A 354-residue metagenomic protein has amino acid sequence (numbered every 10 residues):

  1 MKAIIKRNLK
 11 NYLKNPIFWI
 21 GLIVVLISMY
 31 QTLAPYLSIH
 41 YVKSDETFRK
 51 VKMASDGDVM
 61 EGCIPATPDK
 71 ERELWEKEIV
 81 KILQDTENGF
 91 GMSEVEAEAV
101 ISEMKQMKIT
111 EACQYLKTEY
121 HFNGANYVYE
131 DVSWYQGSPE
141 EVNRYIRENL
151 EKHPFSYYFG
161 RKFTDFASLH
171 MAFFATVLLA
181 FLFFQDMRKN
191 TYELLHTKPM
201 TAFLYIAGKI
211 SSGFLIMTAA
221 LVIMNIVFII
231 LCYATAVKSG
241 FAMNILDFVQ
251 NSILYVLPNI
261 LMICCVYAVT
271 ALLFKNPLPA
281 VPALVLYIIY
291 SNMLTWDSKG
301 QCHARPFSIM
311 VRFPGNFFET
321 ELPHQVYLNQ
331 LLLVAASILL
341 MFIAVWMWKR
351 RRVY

Functional and structural regions predicted by a protein language model:
M1-V25, V353: Aromatic- and glycine-rich beta-strand/loop motifs that create alpha-glucan
I5, F18-L22, V249-L254, A280-A283 (+1 more regions): Hydrophobic alpha-helical transmembrane segments
V24-E71, C113-Q114, F122-V177, I206-P277: Secretory targeting signals
A34-K81, D85, I146-F155, L278-Y354: Terminal transmembrane helical anchor/hairpin motif
L74-V132: Extracytoplasmic loops/domains of multi-pass membrane proteins
A180-A219: Helix-loop-helix units of permease transmembrane domains in multi-pass membrane transporters, especially ABC
F181, I229, C264-A268, V281 (+2 more regions): Transmembrane alpha-helix boundary and packing residues in multipass membrane permease domains and related
L182, V256-I260, L333-V334: Residue-level hotspots within the lipid-embedded alpha helices of multi-pass solute transporters
